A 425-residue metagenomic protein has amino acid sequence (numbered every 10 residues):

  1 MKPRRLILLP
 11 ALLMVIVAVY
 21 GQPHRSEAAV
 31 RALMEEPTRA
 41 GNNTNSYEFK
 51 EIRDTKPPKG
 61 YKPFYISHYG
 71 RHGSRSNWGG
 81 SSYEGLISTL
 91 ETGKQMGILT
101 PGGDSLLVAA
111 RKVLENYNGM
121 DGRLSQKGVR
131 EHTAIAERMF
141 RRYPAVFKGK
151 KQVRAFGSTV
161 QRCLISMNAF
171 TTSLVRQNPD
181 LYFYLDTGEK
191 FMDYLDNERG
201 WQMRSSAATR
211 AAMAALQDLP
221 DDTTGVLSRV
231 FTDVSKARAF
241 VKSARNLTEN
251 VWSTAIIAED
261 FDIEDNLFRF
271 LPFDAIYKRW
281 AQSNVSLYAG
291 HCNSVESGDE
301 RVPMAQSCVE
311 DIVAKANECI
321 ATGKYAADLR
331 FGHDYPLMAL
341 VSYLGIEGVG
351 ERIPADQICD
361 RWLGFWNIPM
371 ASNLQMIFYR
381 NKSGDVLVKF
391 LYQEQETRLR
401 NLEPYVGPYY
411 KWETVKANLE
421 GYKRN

Functional and structural regions predicted by a protein language model:
M1-R25: Bacterial Sec-dependent N-terminal signal peptides
P23-Q152, S158-D328, G332-N425: Signature for phosphate-centric chemistry
